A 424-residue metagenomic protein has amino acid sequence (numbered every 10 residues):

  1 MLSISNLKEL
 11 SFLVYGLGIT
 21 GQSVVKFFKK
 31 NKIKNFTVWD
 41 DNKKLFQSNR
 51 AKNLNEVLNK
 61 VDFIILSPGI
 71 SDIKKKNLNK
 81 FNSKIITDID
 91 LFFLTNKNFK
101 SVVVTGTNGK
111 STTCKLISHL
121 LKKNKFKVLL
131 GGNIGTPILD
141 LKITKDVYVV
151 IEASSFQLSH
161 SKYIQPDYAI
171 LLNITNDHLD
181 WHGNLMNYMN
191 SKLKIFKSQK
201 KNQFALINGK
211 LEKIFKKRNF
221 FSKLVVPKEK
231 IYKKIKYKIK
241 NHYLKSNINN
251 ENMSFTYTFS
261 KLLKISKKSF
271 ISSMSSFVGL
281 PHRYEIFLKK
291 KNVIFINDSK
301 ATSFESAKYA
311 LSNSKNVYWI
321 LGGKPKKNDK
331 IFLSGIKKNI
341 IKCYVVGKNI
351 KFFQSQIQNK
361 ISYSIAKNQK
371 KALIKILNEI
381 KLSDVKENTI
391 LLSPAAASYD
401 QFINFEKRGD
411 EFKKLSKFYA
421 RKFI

Functional and structural regions predicted by a protein language model:
M1-V103, S275, P281-E285, A366-L382 (+1 more regions): Short, basic phosphate-binding NTP loop
S3-S11, S23-F27, N31, K127 (+1 more regions): Nucleotide phosphate-binding/pyrophosphate-handling subdomain across enzymes that bind or process nucleotide phosphates
L10, K26-K29, E56-V61, P68-A205 (+5 more regions): Phosphate-binding loop of NTP-binding sites
I19, N108-T112, N250, A301: Residue-level detector of alpha-helix initiation sites
F28, I64, V104, N133 (+9 more regions): Residue-level signal for inorganic ion chemistry
F36-D41, A205-G209, I320-G322, N339-K348: Short internal beta-strands
W39, E152, L171-N173, I390-A395: Short beta-strands and strand-loop turn motifs
D329-E387: C-terminal helical cap/extension that packs against the catalytic core of soluble nucleotide-cofactor enzymes
